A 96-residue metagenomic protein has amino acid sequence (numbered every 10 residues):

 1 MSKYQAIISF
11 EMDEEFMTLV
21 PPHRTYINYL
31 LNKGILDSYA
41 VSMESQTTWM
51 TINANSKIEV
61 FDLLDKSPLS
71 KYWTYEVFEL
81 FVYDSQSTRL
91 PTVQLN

Functional and structural regions predicted by a protein language model:
M1-N96: Conserved, structured core segments of small domains
